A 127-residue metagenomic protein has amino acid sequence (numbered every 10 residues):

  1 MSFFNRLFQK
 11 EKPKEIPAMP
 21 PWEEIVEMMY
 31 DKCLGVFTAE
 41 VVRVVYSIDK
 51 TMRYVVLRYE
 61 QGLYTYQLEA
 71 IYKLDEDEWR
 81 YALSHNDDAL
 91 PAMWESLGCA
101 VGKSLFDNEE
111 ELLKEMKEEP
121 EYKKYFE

Functional and structural regions predicted by a protein language model:
M1, N5-K10, K73, H85-N86 (+2 more regions): Short, flexible coil/linker elements and helix-boundary hinge sites characteristic of intrinsically disordered
F3-M52: Negatively charged, low-complexity tracts enriched in Asp/Glu with abundant Ser/Thr
S47, R58-Y59: Active-site beta-strand termini and strand-to-loop segments that position acidic
M52-R58, Q67: Periodic aromatic/glycine/histidine/acidic cluster detector with a strong bias toward beta-strand repeat architectures
L63-Y64: Hydrophobic residues embedded in beta-strands of well-ordered beta-sheets
L68-Y72: Secondary-structure transition/turn motif
K73, E78-E111: A short, exposed loop/beta-hairpin motif centered on an aromatic-Gly-Thr core
L112-E127: Low-complexity intrinsically disordered segments
